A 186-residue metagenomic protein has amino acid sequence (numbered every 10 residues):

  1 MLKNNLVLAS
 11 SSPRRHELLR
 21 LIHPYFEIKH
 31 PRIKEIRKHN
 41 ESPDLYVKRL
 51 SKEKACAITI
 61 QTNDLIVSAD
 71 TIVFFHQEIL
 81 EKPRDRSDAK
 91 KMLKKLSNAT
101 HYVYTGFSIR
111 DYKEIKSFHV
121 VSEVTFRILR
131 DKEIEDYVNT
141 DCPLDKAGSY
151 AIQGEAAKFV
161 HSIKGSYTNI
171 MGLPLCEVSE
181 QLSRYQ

Functional and structural regions predicted by a protein language model:
L2-L6, E41-Q186: Anionic-ligand binding patches
L2-P24: N-terminal beta1-alpha1 ligand-phosphate binding loop
S11, P31, Y112: Cofactor-binding loop segments of dinucleotide-utilizing enzymes, especially the Rossmann-like FAD- and NAD(P)+-binding
L18-L21, K38, I60-Q61: Short loop/helix-cap segments at secondary-structure boundaries that form the rim of catalytic
L21-I28, D64: Short coil-to-beta-strand
E27-I36: A short beta-strand-loop structural module common to alpha/beta enzyme folds
